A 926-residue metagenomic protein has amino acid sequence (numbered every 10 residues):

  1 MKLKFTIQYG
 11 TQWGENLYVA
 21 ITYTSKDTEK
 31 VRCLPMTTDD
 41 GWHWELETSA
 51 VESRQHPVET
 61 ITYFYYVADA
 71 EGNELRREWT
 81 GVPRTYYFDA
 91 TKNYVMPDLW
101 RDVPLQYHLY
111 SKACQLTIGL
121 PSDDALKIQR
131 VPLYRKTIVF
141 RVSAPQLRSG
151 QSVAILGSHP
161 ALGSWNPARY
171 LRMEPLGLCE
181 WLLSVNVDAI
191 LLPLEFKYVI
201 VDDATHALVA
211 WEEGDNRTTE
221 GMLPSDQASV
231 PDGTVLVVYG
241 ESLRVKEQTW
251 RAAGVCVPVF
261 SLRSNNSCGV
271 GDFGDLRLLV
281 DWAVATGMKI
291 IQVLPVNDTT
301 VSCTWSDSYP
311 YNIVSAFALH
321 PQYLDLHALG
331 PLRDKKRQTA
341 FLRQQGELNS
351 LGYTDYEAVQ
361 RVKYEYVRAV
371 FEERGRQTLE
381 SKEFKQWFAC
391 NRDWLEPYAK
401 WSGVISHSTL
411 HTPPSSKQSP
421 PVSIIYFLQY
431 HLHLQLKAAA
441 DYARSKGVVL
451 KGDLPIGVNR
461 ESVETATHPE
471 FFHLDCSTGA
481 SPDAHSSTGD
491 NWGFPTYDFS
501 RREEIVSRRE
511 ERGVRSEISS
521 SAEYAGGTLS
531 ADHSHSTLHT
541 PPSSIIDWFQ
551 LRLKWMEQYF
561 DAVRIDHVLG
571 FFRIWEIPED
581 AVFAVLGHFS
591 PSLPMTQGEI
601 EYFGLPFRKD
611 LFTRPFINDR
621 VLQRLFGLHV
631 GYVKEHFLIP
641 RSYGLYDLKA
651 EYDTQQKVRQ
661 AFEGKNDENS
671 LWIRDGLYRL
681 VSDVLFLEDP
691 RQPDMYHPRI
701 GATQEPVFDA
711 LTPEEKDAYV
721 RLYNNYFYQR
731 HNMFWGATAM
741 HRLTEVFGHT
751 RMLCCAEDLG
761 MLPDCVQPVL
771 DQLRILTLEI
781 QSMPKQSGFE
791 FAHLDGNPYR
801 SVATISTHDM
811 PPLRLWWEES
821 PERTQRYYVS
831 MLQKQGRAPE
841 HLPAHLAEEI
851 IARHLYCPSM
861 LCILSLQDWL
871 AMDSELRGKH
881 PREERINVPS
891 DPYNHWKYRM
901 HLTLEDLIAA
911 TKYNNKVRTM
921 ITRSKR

Functional and structural regions predicted by a protein language model:
M1-K2, R508: Absolute protein N-terminus
L3-I7, K136-S143: A short, amphipathic beta-strand motif
Q8-E59, A68-T91, A144-L192, V201-P224 (+1 more regions): Aromatic-rich carbohydrate-binding modules that target alpha-glucans
T48-T60, Q227, G403-P421, S507-S544: Intrinsic disorder/low-complexity segments
D89, N93-L99: C2-type phospholipid-binding modules
L105-V139, N186-A189, T218-S507, P541-R926: Catalytic cores of glycan-processing enzymes that make or break glycosidic bonds
